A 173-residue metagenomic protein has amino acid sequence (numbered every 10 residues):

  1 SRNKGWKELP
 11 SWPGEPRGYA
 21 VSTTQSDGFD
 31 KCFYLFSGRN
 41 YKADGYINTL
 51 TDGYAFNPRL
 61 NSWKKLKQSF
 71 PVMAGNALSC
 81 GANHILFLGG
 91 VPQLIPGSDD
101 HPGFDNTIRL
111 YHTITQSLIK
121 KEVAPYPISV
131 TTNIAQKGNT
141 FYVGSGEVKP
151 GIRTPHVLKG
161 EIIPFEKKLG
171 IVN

Functional and structural regions predicted by a protein language model:
S1-N173: Kelch-like beta-propeller repeat domains
